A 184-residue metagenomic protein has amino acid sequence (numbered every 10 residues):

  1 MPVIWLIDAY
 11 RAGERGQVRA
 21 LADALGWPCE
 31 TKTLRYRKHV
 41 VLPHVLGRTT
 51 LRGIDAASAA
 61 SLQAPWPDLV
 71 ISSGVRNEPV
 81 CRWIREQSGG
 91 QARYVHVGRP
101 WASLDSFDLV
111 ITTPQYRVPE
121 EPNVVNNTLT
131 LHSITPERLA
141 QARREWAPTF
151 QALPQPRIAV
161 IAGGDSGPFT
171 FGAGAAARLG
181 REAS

Functional and structural regions predicted by a protein language model:
M1-W5: Extreme N-terminal starter segment of soluble prokaryotic enzymes
L6-I7, R11-H132: Active-site and donor-binding regions of nucleotide-sugar-utilizing enzymes
A20, W83, Q141-P148, R181: Charged/polar, solvent-exposed surface patches and flexible loops
D105-G174: A nucleotide-sugar donor-handling region in carbohydrate enzymes
A173-R181: Charged helix-capping and loop-helix junction motifs
S184: A conserved nucleotide-sugar
